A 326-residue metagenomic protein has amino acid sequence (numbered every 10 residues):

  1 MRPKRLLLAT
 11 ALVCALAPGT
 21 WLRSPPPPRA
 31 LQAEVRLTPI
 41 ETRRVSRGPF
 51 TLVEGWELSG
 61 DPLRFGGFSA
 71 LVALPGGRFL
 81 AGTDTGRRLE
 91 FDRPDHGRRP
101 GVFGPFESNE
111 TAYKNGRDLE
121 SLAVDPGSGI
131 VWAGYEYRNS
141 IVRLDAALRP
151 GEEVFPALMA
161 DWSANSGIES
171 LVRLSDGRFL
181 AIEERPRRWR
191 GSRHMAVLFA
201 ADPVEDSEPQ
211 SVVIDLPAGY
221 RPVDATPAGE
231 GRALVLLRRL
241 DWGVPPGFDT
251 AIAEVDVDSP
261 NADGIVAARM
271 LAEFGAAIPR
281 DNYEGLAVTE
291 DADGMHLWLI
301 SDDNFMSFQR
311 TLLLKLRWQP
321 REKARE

Functional and structural regions predicted by a protein language model:
R2-E326: Sequence/structural signature of beta-propeller domains
